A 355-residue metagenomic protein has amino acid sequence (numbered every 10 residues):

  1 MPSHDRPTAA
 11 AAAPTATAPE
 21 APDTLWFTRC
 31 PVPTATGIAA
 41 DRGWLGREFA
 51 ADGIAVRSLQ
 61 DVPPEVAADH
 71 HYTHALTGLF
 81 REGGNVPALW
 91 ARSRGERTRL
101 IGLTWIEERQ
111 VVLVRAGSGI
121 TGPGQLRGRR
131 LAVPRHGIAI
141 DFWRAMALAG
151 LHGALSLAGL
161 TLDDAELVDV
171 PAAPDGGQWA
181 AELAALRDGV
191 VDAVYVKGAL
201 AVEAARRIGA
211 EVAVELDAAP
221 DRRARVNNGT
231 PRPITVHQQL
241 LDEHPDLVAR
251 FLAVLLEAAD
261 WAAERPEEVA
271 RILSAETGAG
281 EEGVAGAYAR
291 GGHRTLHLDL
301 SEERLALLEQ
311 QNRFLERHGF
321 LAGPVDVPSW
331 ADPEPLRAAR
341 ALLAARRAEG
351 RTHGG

Functional and structural regions predicted by a protein language model:
M1-A21, G350-G355: Short, low-complexity disordered leader/linker segments with a strong preference for bacterial N-terminal type II
A13-P14, L25, A285-G355: Segments of small-molecule ligand-sensing domains
A18-D163, L167: Short, glycine-/small- and polar/acidic-enriched structural segments that line small-molecule recognition paths
A50, A218-R225, T295-E303: Short, solvent-exposed loop/beta-turn-alpha elements that line the ligand-binding surface or hinge of extracytoplasmic
A51-L59, L160-L167, T277-A289, A322-P328: Short, surface-exposed acidic
V86, P171, D175-S274: Pocket-lining segment of extracytoplasmic ligand-binding domains
R135, V196, G286: Ligand-binding pocket scaffold of soluble enzyme catalytic domains
H244-F320: Secondary-structure end/capping motifs
